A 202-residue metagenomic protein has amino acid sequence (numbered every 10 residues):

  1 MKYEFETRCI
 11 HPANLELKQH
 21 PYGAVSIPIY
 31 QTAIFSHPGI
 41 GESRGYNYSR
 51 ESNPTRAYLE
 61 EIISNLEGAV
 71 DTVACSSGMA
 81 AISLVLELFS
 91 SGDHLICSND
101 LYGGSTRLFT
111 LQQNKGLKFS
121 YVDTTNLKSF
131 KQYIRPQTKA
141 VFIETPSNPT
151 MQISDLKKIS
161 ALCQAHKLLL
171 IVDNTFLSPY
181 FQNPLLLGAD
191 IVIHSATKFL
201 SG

Functional and structural regions predicted by a protein language model:
M1, R56-Y58, V70-T72, G116 (+1 more regions): Short secondary-structure boundary micro-motifs
M1-F5, G45-N47, G68, Q112 (+1 more regions): N-terminal start-of-chain detector that recognizes signal peptides and the immediate post-cleavage beginning
M1-N53, L59-I62: N-terminal "arm"/small-domain region of PLP-dependent enzymes with the aminotransferase-like
L17-K18, A74-G202: Conserved PLP-enzyme active-site core in the AAT-like
I34-S83, E87-L88, G104-L111: Conserved N-terminal alpha-helix of the aminotransferase class I/II PLP-enzyme fold
